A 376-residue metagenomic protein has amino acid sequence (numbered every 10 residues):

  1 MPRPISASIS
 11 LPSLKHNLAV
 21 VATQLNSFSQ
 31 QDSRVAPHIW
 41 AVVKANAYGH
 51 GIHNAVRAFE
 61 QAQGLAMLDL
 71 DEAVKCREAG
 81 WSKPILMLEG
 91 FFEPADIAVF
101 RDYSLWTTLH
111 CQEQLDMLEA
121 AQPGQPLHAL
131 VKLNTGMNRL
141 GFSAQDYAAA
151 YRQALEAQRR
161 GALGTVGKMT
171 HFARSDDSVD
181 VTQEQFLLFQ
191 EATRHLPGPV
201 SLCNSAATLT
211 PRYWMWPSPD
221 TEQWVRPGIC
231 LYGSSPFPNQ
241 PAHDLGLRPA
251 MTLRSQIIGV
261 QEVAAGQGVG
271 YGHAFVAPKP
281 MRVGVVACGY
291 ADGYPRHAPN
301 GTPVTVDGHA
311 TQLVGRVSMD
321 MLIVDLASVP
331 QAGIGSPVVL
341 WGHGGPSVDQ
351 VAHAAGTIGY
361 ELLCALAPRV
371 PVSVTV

Functional and structural regions predicted by a protein language model:
P2-I9, H16, T23, S29-E191 (+2 more regions): Active-site-proximal beta-alpha core segment in soluble small-molecule metabolic enzymes
P2-T23, S27-S33, N46, E72 (+5 more regions): Active-site anion/phosphate-binding pocket segments in diverse small-molecule metabolic enzymes
